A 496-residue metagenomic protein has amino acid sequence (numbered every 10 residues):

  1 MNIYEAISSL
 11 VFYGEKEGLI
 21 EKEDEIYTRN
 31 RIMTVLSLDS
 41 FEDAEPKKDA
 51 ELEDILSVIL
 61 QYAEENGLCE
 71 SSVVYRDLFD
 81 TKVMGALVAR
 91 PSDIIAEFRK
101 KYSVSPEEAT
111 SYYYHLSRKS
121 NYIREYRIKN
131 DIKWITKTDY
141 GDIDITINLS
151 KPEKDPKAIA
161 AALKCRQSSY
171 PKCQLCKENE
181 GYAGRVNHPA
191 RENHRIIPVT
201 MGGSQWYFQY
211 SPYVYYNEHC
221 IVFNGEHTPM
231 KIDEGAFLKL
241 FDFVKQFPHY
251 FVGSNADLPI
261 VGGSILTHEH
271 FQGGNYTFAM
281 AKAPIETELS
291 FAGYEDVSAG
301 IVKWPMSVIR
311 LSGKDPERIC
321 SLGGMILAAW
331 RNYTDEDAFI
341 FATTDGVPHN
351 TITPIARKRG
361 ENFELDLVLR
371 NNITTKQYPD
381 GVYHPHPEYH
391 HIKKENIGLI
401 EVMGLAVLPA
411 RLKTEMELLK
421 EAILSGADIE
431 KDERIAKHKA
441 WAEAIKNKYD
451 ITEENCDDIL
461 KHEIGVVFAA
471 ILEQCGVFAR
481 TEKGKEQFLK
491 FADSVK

Functional and structural regions predicted by a protein language model:
M1-V222, E226-P229, K303-P305, I319-G323 (+2 more regions): Active-site microenvironments that recognize anionic phosphate/pyrophosphate groups
N193-R195, G225-V252: Helical scaffold of the NTase/Pol beta-like nucleotidyltransferase catalytic core
G235, V244-T267, G273-T334: Catalytic or ion-translocation cores adjacent to nucleophile or general acid/base/metal-coordination motifs in diverse
